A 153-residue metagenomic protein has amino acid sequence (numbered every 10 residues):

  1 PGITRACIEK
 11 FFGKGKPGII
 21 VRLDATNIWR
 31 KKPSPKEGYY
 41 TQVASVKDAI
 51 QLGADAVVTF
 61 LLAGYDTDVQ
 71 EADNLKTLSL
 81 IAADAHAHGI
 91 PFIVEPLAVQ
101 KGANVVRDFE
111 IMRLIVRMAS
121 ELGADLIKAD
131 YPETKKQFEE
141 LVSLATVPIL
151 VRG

Functional and structural regions predicted by a protein language model:
P1-V151: Alpha/beta enzyme core
